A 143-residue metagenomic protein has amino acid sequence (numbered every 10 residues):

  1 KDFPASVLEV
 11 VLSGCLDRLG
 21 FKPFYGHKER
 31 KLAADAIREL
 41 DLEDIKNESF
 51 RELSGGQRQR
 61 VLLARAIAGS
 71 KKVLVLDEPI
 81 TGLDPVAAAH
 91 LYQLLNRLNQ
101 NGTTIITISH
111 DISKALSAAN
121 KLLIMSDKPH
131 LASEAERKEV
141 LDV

Functional and structural regions predicted by a protein language model:
L12, H27-I45: Conserved ABC ATPase "signature" region
S49-L53: Conserved ABC ATPase signature
L63: Hydrophobic anchor residue at the start of the ABC signature
L74-D77: Catalytic Walker B motif of ABC-type/P-loop ATPase nucleotide-binding domains
P85-A87: Helix N-cap at the start of a conserved alpha-helix in ABC-type nucleotide-binding domains
S109-H110: H-loop/switch region of ABC-family ATPase nucleotide-binding domains
K121-E136: H-loop (His-switch) and adjacent beta-strand-loop-beta switch element of ABC-type ATPase nucleotide-binding domains
